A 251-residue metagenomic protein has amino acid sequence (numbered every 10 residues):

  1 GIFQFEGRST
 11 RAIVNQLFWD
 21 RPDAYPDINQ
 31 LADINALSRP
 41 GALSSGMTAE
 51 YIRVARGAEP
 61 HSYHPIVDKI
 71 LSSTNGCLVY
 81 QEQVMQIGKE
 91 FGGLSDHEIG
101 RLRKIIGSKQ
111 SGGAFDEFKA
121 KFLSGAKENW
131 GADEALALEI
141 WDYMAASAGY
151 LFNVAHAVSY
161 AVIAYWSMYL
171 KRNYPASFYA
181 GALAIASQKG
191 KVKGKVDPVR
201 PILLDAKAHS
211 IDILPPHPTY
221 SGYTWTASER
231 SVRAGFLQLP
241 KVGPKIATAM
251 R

Functional and structural regions predicted by a protein language model:
G1-R251: Noncatalytic, beta-rich nucleic-acid-contacting surfaces in large DNA/RNA-processing enzymes
